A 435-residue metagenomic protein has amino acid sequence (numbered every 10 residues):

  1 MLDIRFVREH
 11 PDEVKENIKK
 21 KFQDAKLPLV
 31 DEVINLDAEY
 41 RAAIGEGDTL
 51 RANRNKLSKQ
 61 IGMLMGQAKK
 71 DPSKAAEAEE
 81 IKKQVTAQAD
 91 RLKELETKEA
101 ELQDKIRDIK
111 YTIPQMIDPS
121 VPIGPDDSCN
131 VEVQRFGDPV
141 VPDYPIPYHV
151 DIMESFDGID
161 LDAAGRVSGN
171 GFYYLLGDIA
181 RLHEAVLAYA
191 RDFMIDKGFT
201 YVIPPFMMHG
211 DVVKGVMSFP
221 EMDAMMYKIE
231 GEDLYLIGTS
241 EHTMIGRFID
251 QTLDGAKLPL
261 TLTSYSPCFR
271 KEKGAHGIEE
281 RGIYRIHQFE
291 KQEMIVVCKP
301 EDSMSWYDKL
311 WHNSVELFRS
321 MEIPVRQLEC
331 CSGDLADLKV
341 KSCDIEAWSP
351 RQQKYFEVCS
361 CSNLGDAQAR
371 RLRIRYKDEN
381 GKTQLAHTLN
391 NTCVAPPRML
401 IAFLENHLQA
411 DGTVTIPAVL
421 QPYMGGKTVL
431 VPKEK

Functional and structural regions predicted by a protein language model:
M1-V140, E154, G158: N-terminal alpha-helical targeting/anchoring segments
L27, R135-K435: TRNA-recognition modules of translation machinery and tRNA-sensing kinases, especially anticodon-binding
